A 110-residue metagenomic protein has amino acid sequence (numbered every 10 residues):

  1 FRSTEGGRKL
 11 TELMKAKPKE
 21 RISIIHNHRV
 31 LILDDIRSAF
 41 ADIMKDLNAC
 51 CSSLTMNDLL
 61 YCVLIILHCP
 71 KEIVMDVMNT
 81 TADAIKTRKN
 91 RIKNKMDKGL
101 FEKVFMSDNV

Functional and structural regions predicted by a protein language model:
F1-R37: General nucleic-acid-binding
I22-V110: Cytosolic nucleotide-binding catalytic cores of signal-transduction proteins
